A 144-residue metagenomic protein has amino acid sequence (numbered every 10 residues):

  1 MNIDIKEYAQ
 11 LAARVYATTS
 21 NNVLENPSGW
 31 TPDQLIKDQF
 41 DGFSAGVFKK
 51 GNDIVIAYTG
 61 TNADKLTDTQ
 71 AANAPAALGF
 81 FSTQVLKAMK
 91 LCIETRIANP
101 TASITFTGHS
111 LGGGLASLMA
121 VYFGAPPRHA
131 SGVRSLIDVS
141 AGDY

Functional and structural regions predicted by a protein language model:
N2-E7, R14-T107, S131-Y144: A conserved cap/lid and substrate-binding interface adjacent to the catalytic center of lipid-processing enzymes
G108-G112, A116: Gly/Ala-rich beta-loop-alpha elbow adjacent to hydrolase catalytic centers
S117-V121: Short glycine-enriched nucleophile-adjacent loop and the immediately C-terminal alpha-helix near the catalytic center
Y122-P126: Conserved hydrolase catalytic core segment
